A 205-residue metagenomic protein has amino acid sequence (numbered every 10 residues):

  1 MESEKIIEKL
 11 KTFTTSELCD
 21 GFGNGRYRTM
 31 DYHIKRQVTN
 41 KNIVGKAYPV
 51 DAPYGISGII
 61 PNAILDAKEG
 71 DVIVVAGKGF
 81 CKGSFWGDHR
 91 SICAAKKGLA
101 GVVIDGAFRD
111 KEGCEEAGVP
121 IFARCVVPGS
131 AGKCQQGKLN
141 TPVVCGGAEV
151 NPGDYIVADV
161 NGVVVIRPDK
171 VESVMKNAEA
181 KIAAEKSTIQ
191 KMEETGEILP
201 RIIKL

Functional and structural regions predicted by a protein language model:
M1-P152, R167-I198, I203-L205: Feature captures the catalytic cores and cofactor-binding loops of soluble hydro-lyases/lyases that act on carboxylate
I156: C-terminal binding/interaction regions
G162-V163: Channel- or pocket-lining gating/hinge segments that regulate access to a cavity or pore
